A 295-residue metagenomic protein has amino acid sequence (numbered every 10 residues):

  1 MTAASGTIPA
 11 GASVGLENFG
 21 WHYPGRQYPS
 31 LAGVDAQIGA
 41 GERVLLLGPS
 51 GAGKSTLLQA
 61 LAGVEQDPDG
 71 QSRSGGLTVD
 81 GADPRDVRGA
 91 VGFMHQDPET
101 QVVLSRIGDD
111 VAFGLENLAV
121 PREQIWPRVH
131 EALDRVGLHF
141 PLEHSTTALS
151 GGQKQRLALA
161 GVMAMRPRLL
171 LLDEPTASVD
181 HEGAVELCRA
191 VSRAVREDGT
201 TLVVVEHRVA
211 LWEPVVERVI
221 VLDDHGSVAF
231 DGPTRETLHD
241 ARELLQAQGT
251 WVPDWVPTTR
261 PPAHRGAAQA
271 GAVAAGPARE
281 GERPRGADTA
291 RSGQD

Functional and structural regions predicted by a protein language model:
A62: Helix-to-loop junction immediately C-terminal to a conserved catalytic motif
E123-P141: Conserved ABC ATPase "signature" region
S145-L149, Q153: Conserved ABC ATPase signature
R166: Conserved catalytic motifs of ABC-family nucleotide-binding domains
L170-D173: Catalytic Walker B motif of ABC-type/P-loop ATPase nucleotide-binding domains
E206-H207: H-loop/switch region of ABC-family ATPase nucleotide-binding domains
G226-T250: Conserved beta-strand-loop-alpha-helix hinge in the C-terminal portion of ABC ATPase nucleotide-binding domains
